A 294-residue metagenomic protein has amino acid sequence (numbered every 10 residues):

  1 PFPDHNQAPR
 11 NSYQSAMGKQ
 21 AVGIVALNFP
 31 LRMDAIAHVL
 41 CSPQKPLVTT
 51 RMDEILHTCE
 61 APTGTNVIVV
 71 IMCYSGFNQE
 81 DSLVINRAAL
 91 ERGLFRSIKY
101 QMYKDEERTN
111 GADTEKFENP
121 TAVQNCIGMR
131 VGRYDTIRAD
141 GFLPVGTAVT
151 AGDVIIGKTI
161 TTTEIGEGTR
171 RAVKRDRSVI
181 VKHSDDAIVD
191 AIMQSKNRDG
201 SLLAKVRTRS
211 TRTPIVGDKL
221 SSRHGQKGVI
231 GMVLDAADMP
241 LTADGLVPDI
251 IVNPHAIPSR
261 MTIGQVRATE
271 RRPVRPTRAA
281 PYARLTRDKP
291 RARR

Functional and structural regions predicted by a protein language model:
P1-R294: Conduit-forming functional cores of very large proteins
